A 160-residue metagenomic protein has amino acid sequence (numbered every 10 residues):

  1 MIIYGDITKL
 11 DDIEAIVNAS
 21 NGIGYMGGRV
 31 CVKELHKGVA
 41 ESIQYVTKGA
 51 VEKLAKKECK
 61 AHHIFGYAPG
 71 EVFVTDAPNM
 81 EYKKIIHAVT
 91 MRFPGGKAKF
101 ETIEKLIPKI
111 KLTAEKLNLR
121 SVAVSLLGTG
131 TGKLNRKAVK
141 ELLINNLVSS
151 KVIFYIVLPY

Functional and structural regions predicted by a protein language model:
M1-Y160: Macrodomain-like recognition of ADP-ribose-binding/processing modules
